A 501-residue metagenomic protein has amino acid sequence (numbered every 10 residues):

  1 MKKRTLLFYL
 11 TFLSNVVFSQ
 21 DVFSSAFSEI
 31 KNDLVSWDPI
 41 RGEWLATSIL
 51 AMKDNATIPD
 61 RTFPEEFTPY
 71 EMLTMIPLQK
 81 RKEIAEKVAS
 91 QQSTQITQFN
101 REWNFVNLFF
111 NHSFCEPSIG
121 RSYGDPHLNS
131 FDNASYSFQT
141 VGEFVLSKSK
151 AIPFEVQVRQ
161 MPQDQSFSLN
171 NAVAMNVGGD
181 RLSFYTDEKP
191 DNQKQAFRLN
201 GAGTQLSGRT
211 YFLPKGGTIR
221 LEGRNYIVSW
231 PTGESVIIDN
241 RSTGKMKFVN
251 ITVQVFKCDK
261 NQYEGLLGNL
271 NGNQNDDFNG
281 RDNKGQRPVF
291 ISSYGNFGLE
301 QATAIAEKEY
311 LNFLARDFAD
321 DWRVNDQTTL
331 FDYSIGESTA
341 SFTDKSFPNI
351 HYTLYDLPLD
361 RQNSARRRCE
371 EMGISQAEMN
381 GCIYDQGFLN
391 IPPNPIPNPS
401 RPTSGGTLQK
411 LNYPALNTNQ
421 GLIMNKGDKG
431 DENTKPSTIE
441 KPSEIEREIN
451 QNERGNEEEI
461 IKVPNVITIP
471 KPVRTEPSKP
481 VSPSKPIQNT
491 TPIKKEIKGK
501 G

Functional and structural regions predicted by a protein language model:
M1-R4: Positively charged n-region of N-terminal signal peptides that target proteins for export
L7-F8, V35, L45, T57 (+10 more regions): General helical structural elements
F8-N15: Bacterial N-terminal signal peptides
V17-S19: N-terminal signal peptide
V22-N417, G421-I423, G427: Von Willebrand factor type D
I40, A51-M52, V106, I396-K500: Long, low-complexity repeat tracts used as extracellular stalks/passenger repeats and O-glycosylation platforms
